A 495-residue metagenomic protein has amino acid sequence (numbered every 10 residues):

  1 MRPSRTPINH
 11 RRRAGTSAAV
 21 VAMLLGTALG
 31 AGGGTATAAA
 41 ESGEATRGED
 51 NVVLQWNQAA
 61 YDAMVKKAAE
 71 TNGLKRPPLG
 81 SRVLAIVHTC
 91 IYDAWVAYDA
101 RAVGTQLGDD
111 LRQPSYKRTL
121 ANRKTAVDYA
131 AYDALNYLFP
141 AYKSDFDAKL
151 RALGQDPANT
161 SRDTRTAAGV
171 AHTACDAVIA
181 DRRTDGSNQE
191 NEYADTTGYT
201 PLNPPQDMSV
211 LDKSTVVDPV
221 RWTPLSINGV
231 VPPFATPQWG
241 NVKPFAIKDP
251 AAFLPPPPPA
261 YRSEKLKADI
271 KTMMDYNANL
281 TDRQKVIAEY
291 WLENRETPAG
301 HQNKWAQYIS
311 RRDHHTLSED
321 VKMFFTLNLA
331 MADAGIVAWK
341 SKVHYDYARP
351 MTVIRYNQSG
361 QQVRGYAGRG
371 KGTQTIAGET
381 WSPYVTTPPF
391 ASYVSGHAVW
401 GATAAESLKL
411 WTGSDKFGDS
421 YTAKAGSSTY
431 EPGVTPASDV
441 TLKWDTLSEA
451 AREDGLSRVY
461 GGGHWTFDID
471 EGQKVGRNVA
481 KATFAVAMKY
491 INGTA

Functional and structural regions predicted by a protein language model:
R2-A40: Secretory targeting and sorting signals
E41-A495: Acidic/polar surface patches and capping/hinge elements
